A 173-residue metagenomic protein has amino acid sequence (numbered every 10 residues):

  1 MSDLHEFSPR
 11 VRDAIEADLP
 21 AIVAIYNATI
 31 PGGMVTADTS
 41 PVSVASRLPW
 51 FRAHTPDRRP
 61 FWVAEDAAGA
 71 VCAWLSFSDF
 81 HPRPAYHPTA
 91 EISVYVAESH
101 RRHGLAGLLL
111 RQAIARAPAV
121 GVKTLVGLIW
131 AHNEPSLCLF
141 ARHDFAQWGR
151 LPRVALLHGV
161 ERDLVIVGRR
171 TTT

Functional and structural regions predicted by a protein language model:
R10-I22: A short beta-loop-alpha structural element at the N-terminal edge of CoA-dependent acyl/N-acetyltransferase catalytic
V23-W50: Conserved GNAT-fold acetyl-CoA-binding loop/helix
Y26, F140, F145, V167: Conserved active-site tyrosine of GNAT-family acetyltransferases
P41-S99, L110-R111, R116, R170-T172: Acetyl-CoA-dependent GNAT
S76-D79, P84, V126-I129, A146-D163: Conserved catalytic-core motifs of GNAT/GCN5-like acyltransferases
R102-A115, E134-R142: Conserved acetyl-CoA-binding loop-helix of GNAT-fold acetyltransferases
A117-I129: Conserved GNAT acetyl-CoA-binding A-motif
